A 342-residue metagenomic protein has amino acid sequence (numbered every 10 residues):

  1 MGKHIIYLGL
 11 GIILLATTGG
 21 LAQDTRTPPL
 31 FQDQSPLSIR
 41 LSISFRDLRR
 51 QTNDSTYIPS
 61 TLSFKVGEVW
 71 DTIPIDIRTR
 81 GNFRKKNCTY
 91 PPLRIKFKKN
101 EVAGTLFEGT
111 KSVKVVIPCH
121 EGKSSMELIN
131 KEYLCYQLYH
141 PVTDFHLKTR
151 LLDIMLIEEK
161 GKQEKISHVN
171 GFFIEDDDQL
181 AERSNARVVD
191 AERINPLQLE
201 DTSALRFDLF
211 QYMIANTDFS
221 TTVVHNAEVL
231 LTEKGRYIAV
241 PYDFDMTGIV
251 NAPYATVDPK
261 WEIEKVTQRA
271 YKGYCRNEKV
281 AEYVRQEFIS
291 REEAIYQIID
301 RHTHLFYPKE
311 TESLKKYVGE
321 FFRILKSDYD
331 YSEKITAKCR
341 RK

Functional and structural regions predicted by a protein language model:
M1-I5: Positively charged n-region of N-terminal signal peptides that target proteins for export
Y7-T17: Bacterial N-terminal signal peptides
T18-A22: Sec/Tat signal peptide C-region and signal peptidase I cleavage site
Q23-K342: Phosphate/dinucleotide-binding and metal-coordinating scaffold of catalytic cores in nucleotide-dependent enzymes
